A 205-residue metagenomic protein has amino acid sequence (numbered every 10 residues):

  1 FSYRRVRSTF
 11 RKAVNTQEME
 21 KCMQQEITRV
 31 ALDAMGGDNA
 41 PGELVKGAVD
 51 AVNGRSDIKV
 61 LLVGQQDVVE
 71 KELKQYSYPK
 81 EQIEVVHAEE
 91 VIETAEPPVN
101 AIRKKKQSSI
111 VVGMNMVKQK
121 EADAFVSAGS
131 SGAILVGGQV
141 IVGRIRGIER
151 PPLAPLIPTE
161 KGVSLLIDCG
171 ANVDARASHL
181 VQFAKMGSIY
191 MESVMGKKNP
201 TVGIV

Functional and structural regions predicted by a protein language model:
F1-Y3, F10: Aromatic (phenylalanine/tyrosine) cluster motif
F10-V140, E192-G203: Contiguous, glycine/small-aliphatic-enriched amphipathic segments in soluble metabolic enzymes
E90-I92, E160, V173: Residue-level detector of flexible, active-site-proximal loop/helix-junction positions within diverse enzyme catalytic
V112-M116, R150-I157, G187-S193: Short, charged beta->alpha transition segments
V136-G170: Short, acidic/small-residue loops that bind anionic groups at enzyme active sites
L165-G203: Ligand-binding beta-strand-loop-alpha-helix segment within the catalytic cores of soluble metabolic enzymes
